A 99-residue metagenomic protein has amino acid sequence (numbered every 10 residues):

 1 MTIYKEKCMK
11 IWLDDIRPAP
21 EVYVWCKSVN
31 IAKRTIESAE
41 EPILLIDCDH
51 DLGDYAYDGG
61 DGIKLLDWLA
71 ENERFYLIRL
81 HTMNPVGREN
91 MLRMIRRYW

Functional and structural regions predicted by a protein language model:
M1-W99: Catalytic phosphate/metal-binding cores of nucleic-acid and nucleotide-processing enzymes, i.e., regions that mediate
